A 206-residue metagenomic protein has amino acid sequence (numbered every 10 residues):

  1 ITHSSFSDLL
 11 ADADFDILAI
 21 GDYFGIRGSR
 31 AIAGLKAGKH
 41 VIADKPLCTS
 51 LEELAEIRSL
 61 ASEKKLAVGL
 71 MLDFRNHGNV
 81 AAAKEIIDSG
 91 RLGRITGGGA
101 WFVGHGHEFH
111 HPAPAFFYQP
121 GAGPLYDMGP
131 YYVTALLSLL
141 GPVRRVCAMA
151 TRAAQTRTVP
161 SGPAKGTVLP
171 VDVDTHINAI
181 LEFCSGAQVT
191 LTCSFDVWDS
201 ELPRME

Functional and structural regions predicted by a protein language model:
T2-L60: Beta-loop-alpha module in the N-terminal Rossmann-like domain of NAD(P)-dependent dehydrogenases, especially those
D8, I17, S29, E56 (+4 more regions): Alpha-helical elements of Rossmann-like donor-binding domains used by nucleotide-donor carbohydrate transfer enzymes
I26, P46, G69-N76: Rossmann-like NAD(P)(H) cofactor-binding subdomain of soluble oxidoreductases
A37-K39, K64-L66, G186-Q188: A short helix->loop->beta-strand "cap" motif at the edges of active sites that frequently abuts
A43, T49, V68-L70, G99 (+1 more regions): Hydrophobic residues in well-ordered beta-strands that form the structural core
K45, G90, G186: Conserved G/P- and acidic residue-centered "switch" motifs that form tight phosphate/ATP-binding loops in soluble
F74-P170: Predominantly a Rossmann-like dinucleotide-binding segment in NAD(P)-dependent oxidoreductases
L169-D174, S185-E206: NAD(P)-dinucleotide binding in Rossmann-like oxidoreductases
